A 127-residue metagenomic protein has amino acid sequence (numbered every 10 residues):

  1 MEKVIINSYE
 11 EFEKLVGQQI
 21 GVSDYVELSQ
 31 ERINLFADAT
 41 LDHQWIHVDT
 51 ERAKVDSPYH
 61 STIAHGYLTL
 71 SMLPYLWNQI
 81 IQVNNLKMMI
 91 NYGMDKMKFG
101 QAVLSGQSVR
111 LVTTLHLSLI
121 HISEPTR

Functional and structural regions predicted by a protein language model:
E2-A64: Catalytic strand-loop segment that frames the active site of acyl-thioester-processing enzymes
S23-D24, F99-G100, I120: Short helix-to-loop capping/linker segments positioned immediately adjacent to catalytic or ligand/cofactor-binding
S57-S61, S71-L117: Hydrophobic beta-strand-centered segment that forms part of the acyl-chain substrate-binding groove
Y67-L68: A solvent-exposed, acidic/Ser-Thr-rich amphipathic alpha-helical stretch
S118-T126: Residue-level detector of conserved catalytic or cofactor/ligand-binding positions in enzyme active sites
